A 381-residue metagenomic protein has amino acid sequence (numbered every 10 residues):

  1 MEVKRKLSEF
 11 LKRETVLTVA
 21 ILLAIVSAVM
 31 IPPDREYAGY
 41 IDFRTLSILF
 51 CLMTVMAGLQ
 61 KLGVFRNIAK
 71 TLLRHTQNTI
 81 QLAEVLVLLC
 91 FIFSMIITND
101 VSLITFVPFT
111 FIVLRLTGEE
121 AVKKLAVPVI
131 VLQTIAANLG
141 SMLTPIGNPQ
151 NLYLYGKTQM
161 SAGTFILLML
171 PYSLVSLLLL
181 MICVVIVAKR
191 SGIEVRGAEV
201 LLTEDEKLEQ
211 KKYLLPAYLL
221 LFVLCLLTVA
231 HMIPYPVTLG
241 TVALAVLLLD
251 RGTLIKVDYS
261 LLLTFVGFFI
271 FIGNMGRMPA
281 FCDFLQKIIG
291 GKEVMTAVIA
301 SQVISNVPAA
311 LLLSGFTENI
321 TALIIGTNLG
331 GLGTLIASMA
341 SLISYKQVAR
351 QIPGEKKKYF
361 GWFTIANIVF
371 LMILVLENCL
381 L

Functional and structural regions predicted by a protein language model:
E2-R5, G163-L208, L342-L381: Juxtamembrane and boundary regions of transmembrane helices in multi-pass small-molecule transporters and channels
K4-M30, D42-T54, L214-L224, H231-L247 (+1 more regions): Hydrophobic mid-bilayer segments of alpha-helices in multi-pass membrane transport proteins, especially secondary
K6-R13, R35-T45, A162-Y172, L208-Q210 (+4 more regions): Interfacial loop-to-helix junctions that mark the boundaries of transmembrane helices in multi-pass membrane
T15-V16, F43, K70-E84, L125-I135 (+3 more regions): Cytoplasmic-side transmembrane-helix entry/capping segments in multi-pass membrane proteins
Y40, L62, R66-A69, L220-E318: Transmembrane helical segments that form the transport core of multi-pass membrane transport proteins
F43-T45, R74-V87, T117-V129, K212-P216 (+2 more regions): Membrane-interfacial loop-to-helix junctions in multi-pass transporters
A57-V64, F93-T105, G140-N148, V298-L313 (+1 more regions): Short helix-coil transition sites and intra-membrane helix breaks within transmembrane domains of multi-pass
I92-M142, Y153, L311-I325, R350-K358 (+2 more regions): Hydrophobic transmembrane alpha-helices that form the pore/transport pathway of multi-pass ion and small-solute
